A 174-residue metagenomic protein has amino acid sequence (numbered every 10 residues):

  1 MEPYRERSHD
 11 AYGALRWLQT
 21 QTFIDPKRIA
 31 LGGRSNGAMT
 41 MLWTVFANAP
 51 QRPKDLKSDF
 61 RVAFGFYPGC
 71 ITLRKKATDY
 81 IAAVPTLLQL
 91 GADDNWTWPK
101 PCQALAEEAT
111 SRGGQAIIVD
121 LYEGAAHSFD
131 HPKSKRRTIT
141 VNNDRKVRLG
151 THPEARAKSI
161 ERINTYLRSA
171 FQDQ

Functional and structural regions predicted by a protein language model:
E2-A82: Primarily recognizes the serine-hydrolase "nucleophile elbow" in alpha/beta-hydrolase and SGNH/GDSL folds
H9-D10, P101, K158, R162: Charged catalytic carboxylate motif
L18, T22, A109, L167: Hydrophobic pocket-lining residues that define ligand/cofactor binding sites across diverse proteins
N36-A38, P68-T72, D93-W96, G124-S128: Solvent-exposed loop/turn segments at secondary-structure junctions within structured extracellular/periplasmic domains
F60, V84, R112-Q115: A short helix->loop->beta-strand "cap" motif at the edges of active sites that frequently abuts
L87-L90: Short beta-strand/loop motif that positions the catalytic acidic residue of the alpha/beta-hydrolase fold
N95-A104: Conserved alpha/beta-hydrolase "acid-adjacent" motif
A116-Q174: C-terminal catalytic histidine-bearing segment of alpha/beta-hydrolase fold enzymes
